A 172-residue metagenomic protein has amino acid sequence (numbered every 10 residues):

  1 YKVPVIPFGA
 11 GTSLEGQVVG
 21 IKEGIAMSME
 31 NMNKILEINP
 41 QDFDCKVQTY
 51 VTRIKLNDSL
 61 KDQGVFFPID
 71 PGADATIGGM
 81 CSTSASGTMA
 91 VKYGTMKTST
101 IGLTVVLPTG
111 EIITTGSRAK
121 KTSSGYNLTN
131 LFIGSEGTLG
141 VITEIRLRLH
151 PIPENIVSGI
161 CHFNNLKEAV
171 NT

Functional and structural regions predicted by a protein language model:
Y1-M32: Glycine-rich N-terminal segment of FAD-binding domains in flavoprotein oxidoreductases, spanning the beta-loop-helix
K34-T172: FAD-binding subdomain of flavoenzyme oxidoreductases
